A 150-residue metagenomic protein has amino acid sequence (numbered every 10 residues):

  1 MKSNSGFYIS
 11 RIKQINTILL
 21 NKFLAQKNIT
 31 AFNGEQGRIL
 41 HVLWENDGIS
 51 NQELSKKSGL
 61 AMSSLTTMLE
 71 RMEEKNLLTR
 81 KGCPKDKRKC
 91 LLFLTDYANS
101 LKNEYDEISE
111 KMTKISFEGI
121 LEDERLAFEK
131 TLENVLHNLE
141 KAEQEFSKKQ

Functional and structural regions predicted by a protein language model:
M1-T30: N-terminal leader segment of winged-helix/HTH proteins
K13, H41-E45, D106: Short, locally clustered residues in the helix-turn-helix/winged-helix DNA-binding domain
L19, R38-H41, S100, I115: Pre-recognition alpha-helix immediately N-terminal to the DNA-recognition helix within helix-turn-helix or winged-helix
N33-I39, A98, E124: The N-cap/first-turn positions of alpha helices within or immediately adjacent to helix-turn-helix DNA-binding domains
N46-S50: Short capping segments at the starts of secondary-structure elements
N51-Q52, S63, E70, C90: Residues within helix-turn-helix
E70-E133: Charged, amphipathic alpha-helical coiled-coil/dimerization segments
D123-Q150: C-terminal regulatory/oligomerization modules of transcriptional regulators
